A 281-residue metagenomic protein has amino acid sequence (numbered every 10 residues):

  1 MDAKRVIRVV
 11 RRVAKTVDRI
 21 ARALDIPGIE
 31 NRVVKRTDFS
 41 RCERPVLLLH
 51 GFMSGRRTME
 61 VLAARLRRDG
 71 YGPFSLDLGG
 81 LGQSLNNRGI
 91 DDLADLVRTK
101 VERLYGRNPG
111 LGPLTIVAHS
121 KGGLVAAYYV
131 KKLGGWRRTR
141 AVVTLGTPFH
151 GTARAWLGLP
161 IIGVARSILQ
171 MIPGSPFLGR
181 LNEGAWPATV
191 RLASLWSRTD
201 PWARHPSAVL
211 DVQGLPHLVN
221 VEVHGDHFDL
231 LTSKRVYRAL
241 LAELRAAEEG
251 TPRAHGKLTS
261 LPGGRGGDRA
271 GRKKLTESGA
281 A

Functional and structural regions predicted by a protein language model:
M1-L76, T99, L104-R107, R137 (+2 more regions): Flexible, membrane-associating and regulatory peripheral segments of lipid-active enzymes
I7, I20, I26-I29, V33 (+6 more regions): Weak global preference for isoleucine
V46-R57, V61, R65, Y71-P187 (+1 more regions): Serine-dependent carboxylesterase/thioesterase catalytic core of lipase-like alpha/beta-hydrolase/SGNH enzymes
V130-A281: Helical cap/lid subdomain of alpha/beta-hydrolase-fold lipid enzymes that gates access to the catalytic pocket
